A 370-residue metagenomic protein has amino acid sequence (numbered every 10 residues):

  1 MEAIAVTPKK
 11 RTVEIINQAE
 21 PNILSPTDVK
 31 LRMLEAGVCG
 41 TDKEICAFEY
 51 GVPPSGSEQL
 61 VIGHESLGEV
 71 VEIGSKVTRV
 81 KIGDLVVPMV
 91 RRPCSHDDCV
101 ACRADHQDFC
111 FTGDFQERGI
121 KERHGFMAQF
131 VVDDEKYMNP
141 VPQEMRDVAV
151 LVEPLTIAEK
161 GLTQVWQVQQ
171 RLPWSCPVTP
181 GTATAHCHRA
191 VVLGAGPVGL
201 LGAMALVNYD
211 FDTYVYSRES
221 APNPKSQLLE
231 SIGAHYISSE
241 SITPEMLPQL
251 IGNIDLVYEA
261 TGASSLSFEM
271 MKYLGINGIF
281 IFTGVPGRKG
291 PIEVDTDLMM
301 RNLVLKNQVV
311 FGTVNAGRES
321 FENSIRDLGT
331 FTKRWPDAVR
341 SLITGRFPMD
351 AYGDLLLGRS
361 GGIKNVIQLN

Functional and structural regions predicted by a protein language model:
P21-A36, G51-V100, P142-E144: Glycine-rich beta-strand-centered segment in the early N-terminal region that forms part of a ligand/cofactor-binding
S95-R189: NAD(P)H dinucleotide-binding glycine-rich loop of Rossmann-like/cofactor-binding domains, especially the beta1-alpha1
M145-S241: Mid-domain Rossmann-like dinucleotide-binding core that forms the NAD(H)/NADP(H) cofactor-binding site
S241-G252: Short amphipathic alpha-helix with an adjacent loop that forms part of the alpha/beta core around
I254-A260, I279: Short SAM/SAH-binding signature in class I
S264-T330, L369-N370: Glycine-rich phosphate-binding loop and adjacent beta-alpha segment of Rossmann(oid) nucleotide-cofactor-binding
F268, G317-N370: C-terminal hydrophobic helical "lid"/dimerization subdomain of Rossmann-like NAD(P)H-dependent oxidoreductases
